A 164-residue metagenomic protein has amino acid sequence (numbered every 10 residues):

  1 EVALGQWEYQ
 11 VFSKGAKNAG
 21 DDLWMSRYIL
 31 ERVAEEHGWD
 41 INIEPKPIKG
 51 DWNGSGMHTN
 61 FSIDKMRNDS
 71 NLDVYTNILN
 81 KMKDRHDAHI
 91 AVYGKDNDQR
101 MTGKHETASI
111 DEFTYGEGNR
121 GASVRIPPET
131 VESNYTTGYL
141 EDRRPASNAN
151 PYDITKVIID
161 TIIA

Functional and structural regions predicted by a protein language model:
E1-G15: Residues forming anionic-ligand binding surfaces in small-molecule and nucleic-acid pockets of primarily soluble enzymes
Q10, K17-I163: Active-site capping/gating regions of soluble enzymes
